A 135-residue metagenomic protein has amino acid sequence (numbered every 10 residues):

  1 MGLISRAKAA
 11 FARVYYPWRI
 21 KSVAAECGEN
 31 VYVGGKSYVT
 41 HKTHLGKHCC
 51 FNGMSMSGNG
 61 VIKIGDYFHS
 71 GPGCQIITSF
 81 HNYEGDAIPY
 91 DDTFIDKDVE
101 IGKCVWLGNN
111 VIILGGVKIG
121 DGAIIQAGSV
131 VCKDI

Functional and structural regions predicted by a protein language model:
M1-T40: Extended, small-residue-rich solenoid/repeat segments and analogous flexible loops that form exposed scaffolds
Y15, N59, Q126: Short, conserved clusters of charged catalytic residues that mark active-site and nucleotide-handling motifs
Y38-L45, C50-K118: Flexible, glycine/small-residue-enriched loop-and-beta-strand segment within the central core of proteins
I124, S129-V130: A generic "structured core" feature
K133: Short helix N-cap motif at coil->helix boundaries in the Bergerat
